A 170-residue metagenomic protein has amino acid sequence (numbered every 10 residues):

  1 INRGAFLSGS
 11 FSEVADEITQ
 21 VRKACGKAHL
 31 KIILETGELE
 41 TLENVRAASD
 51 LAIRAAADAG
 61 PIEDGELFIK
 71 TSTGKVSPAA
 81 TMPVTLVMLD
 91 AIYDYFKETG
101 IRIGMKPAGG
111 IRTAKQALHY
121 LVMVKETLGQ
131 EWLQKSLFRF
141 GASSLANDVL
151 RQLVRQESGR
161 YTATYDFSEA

Functional and structural regions predicted by a protein language model:
I1-M105, R112-F140, R151-A170: Alpha/beta enzyme core
D148: N-terminal beta-loop-helix "entrance" segment that forms/cooperates in small-molecule cofactor or anionic ligand
